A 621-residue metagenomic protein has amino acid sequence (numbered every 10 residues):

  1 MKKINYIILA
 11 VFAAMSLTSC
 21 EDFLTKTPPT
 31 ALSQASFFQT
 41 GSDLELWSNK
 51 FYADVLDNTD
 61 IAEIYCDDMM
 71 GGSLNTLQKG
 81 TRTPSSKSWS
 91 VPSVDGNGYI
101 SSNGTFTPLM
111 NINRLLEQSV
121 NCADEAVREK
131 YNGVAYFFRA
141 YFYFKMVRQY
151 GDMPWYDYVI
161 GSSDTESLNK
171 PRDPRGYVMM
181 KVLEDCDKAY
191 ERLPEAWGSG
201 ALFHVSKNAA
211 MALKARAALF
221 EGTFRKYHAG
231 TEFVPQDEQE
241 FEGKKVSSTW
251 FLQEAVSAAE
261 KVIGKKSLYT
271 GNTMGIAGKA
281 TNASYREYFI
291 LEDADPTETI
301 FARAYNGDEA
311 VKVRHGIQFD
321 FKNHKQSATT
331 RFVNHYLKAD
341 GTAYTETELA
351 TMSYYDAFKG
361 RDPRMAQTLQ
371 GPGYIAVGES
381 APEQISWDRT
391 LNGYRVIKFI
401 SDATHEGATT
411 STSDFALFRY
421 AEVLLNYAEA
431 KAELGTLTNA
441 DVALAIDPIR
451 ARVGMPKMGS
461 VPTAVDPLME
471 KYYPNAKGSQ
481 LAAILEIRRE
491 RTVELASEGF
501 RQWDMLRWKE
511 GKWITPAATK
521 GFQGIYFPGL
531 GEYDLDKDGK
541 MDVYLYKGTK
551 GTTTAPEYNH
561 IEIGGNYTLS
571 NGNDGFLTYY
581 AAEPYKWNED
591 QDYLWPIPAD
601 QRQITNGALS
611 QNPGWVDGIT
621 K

Functional and structural regions predicted by a protein language model:
M1-I7: Bacterial N-terminal signal peptides that target proteins for export
L17-S19: C-terminal motif of bacterial Sec signal peptides marking the signal peptidase cleavage site
E21-S85, M153, D157, H204-N208 (+4 more regions): An aromatic- and glycine-enriched ligand-binding surface/loop that stacks and positions planar moieties
L24, V55-T59, L116-S119, A123 (+11 more regions): A generic secondary-structure signal for well-formed alpha-helical elements
G41-N58, K79-Y150, D164-H204, Y354 (+7 more regions): Conserved, well-structured interaction surfaces
T105-P108, K181-L183, K279-T330, L337 (+3 more regions): Long, intrinsically disordered, low-complexity segments
F203-L213, A217, F415-V423, F500-L506 (+1 more regions): Amphipathic alpha-helical protein-interaction segments enriched in hydrophobic
E298, M352-Y420, P613-K621: Flexible, polar/acidic helix-loop-strand segments at domain edges
